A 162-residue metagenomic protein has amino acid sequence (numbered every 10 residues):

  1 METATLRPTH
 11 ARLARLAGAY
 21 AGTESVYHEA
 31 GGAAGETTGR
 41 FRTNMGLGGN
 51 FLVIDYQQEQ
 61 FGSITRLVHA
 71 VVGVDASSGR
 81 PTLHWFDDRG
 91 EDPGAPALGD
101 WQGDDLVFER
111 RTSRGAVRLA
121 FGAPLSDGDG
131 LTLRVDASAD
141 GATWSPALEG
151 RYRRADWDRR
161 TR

Functional and structural regions predicted by a protein language model:
M1-R162: Hydrophobic small-molecule pocket/channel-lining residues, especially in calycin-type beta-barrels
